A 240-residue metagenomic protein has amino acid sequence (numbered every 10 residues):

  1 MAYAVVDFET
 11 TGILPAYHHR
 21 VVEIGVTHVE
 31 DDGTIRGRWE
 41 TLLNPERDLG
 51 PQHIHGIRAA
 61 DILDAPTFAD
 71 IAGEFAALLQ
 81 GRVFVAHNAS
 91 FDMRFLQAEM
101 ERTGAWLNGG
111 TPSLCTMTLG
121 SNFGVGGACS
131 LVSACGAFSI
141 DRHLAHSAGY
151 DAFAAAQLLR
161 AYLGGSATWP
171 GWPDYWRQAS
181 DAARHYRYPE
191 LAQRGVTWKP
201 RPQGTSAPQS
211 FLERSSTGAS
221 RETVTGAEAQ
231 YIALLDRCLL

Functional and structural regions predicted by a protein language model:
M1-P112, G124-H146: Conserved non-catalytic scaffold segment of RNase H-like nuclease domains
T11, S147-A161: Acidic, divalent-metal-coordinating active-site segment for phosphoryl/phosphodiester hydrolysis, typified by short
V21, D70, T118, A152-F153: Short secondary-structure boundary/hinge segments and terminal tails
I57, A105-N108, G126-C129, A148-Y150 (+2 more regions): Short, charged low-complexity intrinsically disordered segments located at boundaries of structured domains
G110-L114, L144-F153, W172-W176: Short, surface-exposed recognition loops or helix-turn segments adjacent to catalytic cores
M117-V125: An acidic intrinsically disordered interaction segment
R160-L240: Acidic two-metal-ion nuclease catalytic site recognized across multiple nuclease folds, prominently DnaQ/RNase D-T
